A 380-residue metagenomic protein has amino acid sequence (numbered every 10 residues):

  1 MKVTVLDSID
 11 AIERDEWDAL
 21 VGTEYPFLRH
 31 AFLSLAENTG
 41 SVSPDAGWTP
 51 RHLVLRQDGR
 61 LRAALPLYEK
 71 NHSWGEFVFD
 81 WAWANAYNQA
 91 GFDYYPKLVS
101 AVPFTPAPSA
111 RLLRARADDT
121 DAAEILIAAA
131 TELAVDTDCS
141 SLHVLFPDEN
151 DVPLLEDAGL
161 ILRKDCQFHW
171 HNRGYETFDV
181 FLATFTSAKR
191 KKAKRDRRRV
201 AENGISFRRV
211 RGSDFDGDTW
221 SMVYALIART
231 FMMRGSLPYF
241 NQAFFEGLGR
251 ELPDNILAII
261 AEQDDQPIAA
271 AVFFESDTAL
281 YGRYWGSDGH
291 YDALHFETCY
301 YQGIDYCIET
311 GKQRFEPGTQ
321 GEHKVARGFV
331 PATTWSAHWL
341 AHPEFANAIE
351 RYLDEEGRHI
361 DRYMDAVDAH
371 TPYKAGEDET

Functional and structural regions predicted by a protein language model:
M1-T380: N-acyltransferase acceptor-side catalytic subdomain
